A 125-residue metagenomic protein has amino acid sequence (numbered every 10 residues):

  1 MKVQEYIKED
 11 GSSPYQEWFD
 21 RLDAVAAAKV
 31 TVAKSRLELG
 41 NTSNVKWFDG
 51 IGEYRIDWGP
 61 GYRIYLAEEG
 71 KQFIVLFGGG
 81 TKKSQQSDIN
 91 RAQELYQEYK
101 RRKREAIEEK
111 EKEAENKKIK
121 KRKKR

Functional and structural regions predicted by a protein language model:
M1-G61, G70-I74, T81-R125: Basic, Lys/Arg-enriched alpha-helical interface segments
